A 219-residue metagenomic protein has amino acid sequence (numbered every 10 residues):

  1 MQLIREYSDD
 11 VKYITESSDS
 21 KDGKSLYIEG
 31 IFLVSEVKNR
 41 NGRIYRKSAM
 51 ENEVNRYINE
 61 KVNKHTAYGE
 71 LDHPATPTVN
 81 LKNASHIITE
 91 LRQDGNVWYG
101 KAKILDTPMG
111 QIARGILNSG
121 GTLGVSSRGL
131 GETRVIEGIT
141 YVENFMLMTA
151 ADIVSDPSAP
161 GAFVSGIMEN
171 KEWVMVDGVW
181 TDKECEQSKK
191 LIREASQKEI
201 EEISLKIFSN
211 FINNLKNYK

Functional and structural regions predicted by a protein language model:
M1-E184, K190-A195, E202, L215-Y218: Signature of dsDNA virion morphogenesis modules
E201-S209: Noncatalytic, helix-rich "gating/capping" subdomain that lines the substrate-entry/channel surface of large enzyme
